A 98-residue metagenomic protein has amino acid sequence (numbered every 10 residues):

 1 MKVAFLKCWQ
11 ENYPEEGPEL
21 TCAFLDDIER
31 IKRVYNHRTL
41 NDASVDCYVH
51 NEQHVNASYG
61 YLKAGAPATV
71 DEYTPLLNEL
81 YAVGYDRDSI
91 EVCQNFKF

Functional and structural regions predicted by a protein language model:
M1-K2, D42: A short, compositionally biased
K2-P14: A short beta-strand micro-motif
P14-T74: Acidic, low-complexity, intrinsically disordered interaction modules
G60-F98: Mixed-charge, Lys/Arg-enriched low-complexity segments
